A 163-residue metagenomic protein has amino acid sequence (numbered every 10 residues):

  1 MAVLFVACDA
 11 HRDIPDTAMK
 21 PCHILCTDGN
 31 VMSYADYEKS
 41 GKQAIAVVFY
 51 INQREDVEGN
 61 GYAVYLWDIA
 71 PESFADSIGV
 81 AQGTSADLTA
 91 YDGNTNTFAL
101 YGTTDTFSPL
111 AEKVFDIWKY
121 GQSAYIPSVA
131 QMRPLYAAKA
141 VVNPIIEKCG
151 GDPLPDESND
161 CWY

Functional and structural regions predicted by a protein language model:
L4-A7: C-terminal motif of bacterial Sec signal peptides marking the signal peptidase cleavage site
H11-A124, D160-W162: Extracellular adhesion/carbohydrate-recognition regions
A111-S123, V129-Y163: An exposed tryptophan-centered "aromatic clamp" motif
